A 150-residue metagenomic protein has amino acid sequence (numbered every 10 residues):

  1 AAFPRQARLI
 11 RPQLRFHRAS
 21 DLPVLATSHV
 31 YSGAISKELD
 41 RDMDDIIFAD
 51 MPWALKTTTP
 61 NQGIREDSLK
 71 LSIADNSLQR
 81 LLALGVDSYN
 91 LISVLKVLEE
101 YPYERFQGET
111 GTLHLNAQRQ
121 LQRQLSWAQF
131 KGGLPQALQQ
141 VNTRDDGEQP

Functional and structural regions predicted by a protein language model:
A1-A2, D21-L25, E100-F106: Short linear motifs at secondary-structure transitions and domain/linker junctions
A1-L14: Hydrophobic alpha-helical
A2-F3, A26-H29, D50, Q129-K131 (+1 more regions): Active-site proximal loops enriched in glycine and acidic residues that flank catalytic Cys/His/Asp and coordinate
R11-V86: Extracellular/periplasmic periplasmic-binding protein-like sensory domains
S28, E109-G111, D145: Residue-level signal for alpha-helical context at structural boundaries
A54-T57, L121, P135, T143: Residues in flexible loops and secondary-structure boundaries
R65-A137: Segments of small-molecule ligand-sensing domains
L134-P150: Short, low-complexity, Pro/Ser/Thr/Gly-rich segments in the mature regions of secreted, periplasmic
